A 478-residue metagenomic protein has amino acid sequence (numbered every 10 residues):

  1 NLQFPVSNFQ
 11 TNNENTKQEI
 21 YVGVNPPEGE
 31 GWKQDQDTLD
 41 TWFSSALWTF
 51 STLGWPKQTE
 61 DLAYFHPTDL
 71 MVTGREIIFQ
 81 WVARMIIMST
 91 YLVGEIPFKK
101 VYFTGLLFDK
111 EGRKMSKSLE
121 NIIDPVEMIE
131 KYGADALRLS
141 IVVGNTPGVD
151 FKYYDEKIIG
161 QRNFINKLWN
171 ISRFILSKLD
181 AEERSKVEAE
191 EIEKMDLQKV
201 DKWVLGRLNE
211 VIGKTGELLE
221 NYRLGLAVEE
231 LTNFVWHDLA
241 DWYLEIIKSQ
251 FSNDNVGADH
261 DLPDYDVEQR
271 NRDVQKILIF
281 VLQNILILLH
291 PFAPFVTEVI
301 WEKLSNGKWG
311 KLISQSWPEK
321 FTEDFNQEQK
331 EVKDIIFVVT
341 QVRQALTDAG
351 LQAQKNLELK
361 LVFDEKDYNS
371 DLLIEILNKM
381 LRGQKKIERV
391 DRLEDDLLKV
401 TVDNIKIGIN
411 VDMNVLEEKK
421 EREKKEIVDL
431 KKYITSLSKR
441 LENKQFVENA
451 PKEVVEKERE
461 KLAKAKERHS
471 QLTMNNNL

Functional and structural regions predicted by a protein language model:
N1-L2, S7-L179, V204-I247, K276-I287: Structured secondary-structure scaffolds
N1-Q18, E28, A181-E193, N253-D264 (+1 more regions): Short, basic, low-complexity termini and linkers enriched in Ser/Thr/Gly/Pro that act as targeting/leader peptides
W32, D109, E182, K186-G216 (+2 more regions): Acidic, turn-prone loop/beta-hairpin segments
F50, Q80, L139, H237 (+8 more regions): Feature representing long, continuous alpha-helical segments
S51-L53, L119, R138-V142, V296-L304 (+1 more regions): Short hydrophobic alpha-helical segments that form membrane-spanning helices or hydrophobic packing faces of helical
G94-K100, L137, G148-K152, L289-E302 (+3 more regions): Acidic/polar loop patches that form or flank catalytic/metal-binding clefts of enzymes that bind anionic ligands
I159, L304-L472, N476-L478: C-terminal low-complexity, glycine/proline- and small-hydrophobic-enriched intrinsically disordered tails that act as
E229-L231, R272, K276, K452-E460: Short, charged, amphipathic alpha-helical segments
